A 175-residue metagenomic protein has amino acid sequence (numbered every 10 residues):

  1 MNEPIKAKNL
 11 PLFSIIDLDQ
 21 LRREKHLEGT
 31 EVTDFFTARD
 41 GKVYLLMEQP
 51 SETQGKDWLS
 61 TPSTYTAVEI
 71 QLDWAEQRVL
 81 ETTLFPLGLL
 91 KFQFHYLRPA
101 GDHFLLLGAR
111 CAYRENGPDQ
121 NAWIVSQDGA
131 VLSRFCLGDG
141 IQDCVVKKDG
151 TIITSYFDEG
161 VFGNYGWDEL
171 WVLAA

Functional and structural regions predicted by a protein language model:
M1-W74: Sequence/structural signature of beta-propeller modules and their immediately flanking N-terminal secretory/stalk
D19-H26, R78-G88, G129-C136: A short beta-strand motif characteristic of beta-propeller blades
H26-D40, P86-G101, C136-D149, A175: Repeated scaffold domains used in trafficking and secretory/extracellular systems, primarily beta-propellers
V43, F104-L105, I152-I153: Hydrophobic beta-strand positions that form the internal "hydrophobic ladder" of WD40/Gbeta-like beta-propeller blades
M47-P62, L107-G117, T154-L173: Short, conserved, GDST-rich strand-edge loop motifs in beta-rich repeat architectures
E52-C111: Blade-loop segments of beta-propeller domains
S60-W74, P118-G129, D168-A174: Beta-propeller blade signature
A100, L106-Q127: Recognizes the extracellular SEMA beta-propeller fold with strongest preference for semaphorin/plexin SEMA domains
